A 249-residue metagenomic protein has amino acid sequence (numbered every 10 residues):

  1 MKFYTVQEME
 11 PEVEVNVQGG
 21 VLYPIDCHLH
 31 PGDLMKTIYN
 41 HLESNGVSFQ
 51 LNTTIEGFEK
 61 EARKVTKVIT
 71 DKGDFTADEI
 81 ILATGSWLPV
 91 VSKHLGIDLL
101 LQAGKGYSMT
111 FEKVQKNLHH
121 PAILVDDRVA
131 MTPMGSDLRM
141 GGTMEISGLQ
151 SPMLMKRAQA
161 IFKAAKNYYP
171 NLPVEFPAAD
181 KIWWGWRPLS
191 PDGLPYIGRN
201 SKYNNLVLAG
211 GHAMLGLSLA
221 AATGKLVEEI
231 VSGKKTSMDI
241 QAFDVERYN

Functional and structural regions predicted by a protein language model:
M1, P31, D126, Q150 (+1 more regions): C-terminal catalytic lobe of FAD-dependent flavoproteins
M1-K2, Q50-L51, T70, L82 (+1 more regions): General beta-strand structural signal in soluble alpha/beta enzymes
F3-V13: Mobile beta-alpha loop/short-helix "lid" or hinge segments that flank ligand
V13-E79: Helical element adjacent to the flavin cofactor pocket in flavoenzyme catalytic cores
L22-N40, S86-W87, R157-A164, G216 (+1 more regions): Mid-domain beta-loop-alpha active-site segment that forms a flexible, acidic cofactor/metal-binding surface
N40, S44, K93, K225 (+1 more regions): Short, well-ordered alpha-helices that flank and scaffold nucleotide-derived cofactor binding pockets
G46-S48, L138, L206: Short, conserved active-site loop motifs that form the nucleotide-linked donor/cofactor pocket
G57-V65, D74-N204: Active-site substrate-recognition segment that forms the wall of the catalytic cavity or substrate channel
